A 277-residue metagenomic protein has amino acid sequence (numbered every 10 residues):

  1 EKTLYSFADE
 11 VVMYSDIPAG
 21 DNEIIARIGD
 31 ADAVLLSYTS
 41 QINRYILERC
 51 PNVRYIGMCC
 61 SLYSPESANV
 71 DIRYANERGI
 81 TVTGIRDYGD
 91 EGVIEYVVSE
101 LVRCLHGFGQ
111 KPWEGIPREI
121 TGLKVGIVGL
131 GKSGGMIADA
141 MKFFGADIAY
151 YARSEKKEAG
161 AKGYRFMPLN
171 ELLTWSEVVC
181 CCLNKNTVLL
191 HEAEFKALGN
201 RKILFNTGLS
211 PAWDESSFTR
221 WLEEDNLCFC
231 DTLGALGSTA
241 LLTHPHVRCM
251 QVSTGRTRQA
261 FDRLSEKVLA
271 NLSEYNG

Functional and structural regions predicted by a protein language model:
E1-A31, G145, A149: N-terminal glycine-/charge-rich "phosphate-binding" loop or analogous flexible N-terminal tail
F7-M13, R54, G160-L169, L242-Q251: Active-site regions of enzymes building and remodeling cell-envelope glycoconjugates
G29-D32, I42-I46, E155-A240: Rossmann-like adenosine-cofactor binding region
A31-P112, F229: Phosphate/diphosphate ligand-binding glycine-rich loop within oxidoreductases
V53, T121-K124, R201: Phosphate-coordination loops involved in phosphoryl transfer and adenosine-cofactor binding
N76, T81-V93, Q110, F229 (+1 more regions): C-terminal helix-to-coil terminal segments
G107-I137: Glycine-rich NAD(P)-binding loop of Rossmann-like domains
F143-G160: NAD(P)-binding Rossmann-fold cofactor-contacting core
